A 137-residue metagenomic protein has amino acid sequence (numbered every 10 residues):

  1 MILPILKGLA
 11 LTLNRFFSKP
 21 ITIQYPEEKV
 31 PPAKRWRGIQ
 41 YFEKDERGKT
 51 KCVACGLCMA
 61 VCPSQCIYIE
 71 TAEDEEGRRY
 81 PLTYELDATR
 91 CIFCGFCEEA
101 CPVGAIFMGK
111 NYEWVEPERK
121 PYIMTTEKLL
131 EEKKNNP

Functional and structural regions predicted by a protein language model:
M1-E85, T89-R90, E99, V103-P137: Non-ligating segments of multi-cofactor redox enzymes
C94: Basic, alpha-helical nucleic-acid-binding regions used in initiation and control of genome expression
